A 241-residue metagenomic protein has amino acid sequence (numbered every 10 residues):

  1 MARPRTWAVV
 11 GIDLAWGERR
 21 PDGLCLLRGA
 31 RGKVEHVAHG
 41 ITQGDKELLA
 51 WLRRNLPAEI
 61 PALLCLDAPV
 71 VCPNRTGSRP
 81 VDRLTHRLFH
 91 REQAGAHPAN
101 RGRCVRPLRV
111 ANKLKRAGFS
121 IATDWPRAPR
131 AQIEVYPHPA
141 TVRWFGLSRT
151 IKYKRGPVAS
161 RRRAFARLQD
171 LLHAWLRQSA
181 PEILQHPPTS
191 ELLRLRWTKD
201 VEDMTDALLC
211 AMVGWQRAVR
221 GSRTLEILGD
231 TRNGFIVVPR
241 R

Functional and structural regions predicted by a protein language model:
A2-V10, L14-R241: RNase H-like (RuvC/DEDD) metal-dependent nuclease/polynucleotide-processing core
